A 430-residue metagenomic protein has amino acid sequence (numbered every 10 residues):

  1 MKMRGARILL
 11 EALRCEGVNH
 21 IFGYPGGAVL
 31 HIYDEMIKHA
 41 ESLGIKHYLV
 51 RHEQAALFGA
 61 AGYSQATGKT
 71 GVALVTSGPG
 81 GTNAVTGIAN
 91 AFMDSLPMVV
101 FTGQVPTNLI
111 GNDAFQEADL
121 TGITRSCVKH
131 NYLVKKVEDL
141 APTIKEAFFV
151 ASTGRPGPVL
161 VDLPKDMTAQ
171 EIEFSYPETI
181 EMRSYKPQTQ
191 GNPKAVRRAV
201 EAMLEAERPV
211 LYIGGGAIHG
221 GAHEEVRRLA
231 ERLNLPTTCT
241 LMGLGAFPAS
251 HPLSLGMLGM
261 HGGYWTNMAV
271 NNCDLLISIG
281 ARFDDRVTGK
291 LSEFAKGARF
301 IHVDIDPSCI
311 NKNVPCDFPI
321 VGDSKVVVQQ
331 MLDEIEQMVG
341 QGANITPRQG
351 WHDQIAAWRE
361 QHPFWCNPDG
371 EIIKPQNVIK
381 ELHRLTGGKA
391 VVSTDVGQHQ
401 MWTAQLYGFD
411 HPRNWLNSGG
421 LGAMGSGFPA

Functional and structural regions predicted by a protein language model:
A6-L9, R14-E16, G27, I32-I37 (+1 more regions): Active-site diphosphate/adenylate-binding microenvironment
I8-V18, G62-G68, F92, V150-R155 (+4 more regions): Glycine-rich phosphate/diphosphate-binding loops that line cofactor/substrate pockets in enzymes
F22-P25, F101-T102, D162, N234-L241 (+1 more regions): Short internal beta-strands
L30-T107, Y264-D284, M401-A430: Thiamine diphosphate
Q65, A217-I301, Q405-L406, D410-A430: Glycine-rich, anion-gripping cofactor-binding loops and their flanking helix/strand elements in enzyme active sites
F115-G154, N272, C309, F318-P319 (+4 more regions): Conserved thiamine diphosphate
E138, G297-V396: Phosphate/pyrophosphate-binding active-site segments
E146, V150-E205, F364: Conformationally flexible catalytic loops at phosphate/diphosphate-handling active centers
